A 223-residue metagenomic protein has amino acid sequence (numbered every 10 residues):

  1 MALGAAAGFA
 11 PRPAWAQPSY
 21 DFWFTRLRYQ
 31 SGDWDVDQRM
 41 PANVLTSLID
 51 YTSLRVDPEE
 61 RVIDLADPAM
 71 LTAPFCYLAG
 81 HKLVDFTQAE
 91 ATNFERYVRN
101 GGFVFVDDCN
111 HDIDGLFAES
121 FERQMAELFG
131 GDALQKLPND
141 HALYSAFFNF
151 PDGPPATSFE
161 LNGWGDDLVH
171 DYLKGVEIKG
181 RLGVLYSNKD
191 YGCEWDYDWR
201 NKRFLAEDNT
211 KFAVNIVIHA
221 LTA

Functional and structural regions predicted by a protein language model:
M1-A16: N-terminal export signals
P13-F75, A79-K82, Y191-W195, W199-A223: Aromatic-Pro/Gly-enriched surface loop or interdomain linker that acts as a lid/target-recognition segment
F22, L71-P74, N100-F103, D132 (+1 more regions): Loop/turn elements at helix/coil->beta-strand transitions in domains of secreted/extracellular proteins
F24, F75-A118: Short alpha-beta junction capping motif
Q38-L45, A91, E95, A118 (+2 more regions): Extracytoplasmic/secreted envelope proteins and their assembly/folding machinery, especially bacterial periplasmic
T52, G102, L128-D132, A220: A generic secondary-structure signal for well-formed alpha-helical elements
E59-L65, T87-N93, L168-Y172: Alpha-helical scaffolding within the catalytic cores of extracellular/periplasmic polymer-degrading hydrolases
H111-D198, D208-T210, V214: An acidic, glycine-rich "communication" segment
